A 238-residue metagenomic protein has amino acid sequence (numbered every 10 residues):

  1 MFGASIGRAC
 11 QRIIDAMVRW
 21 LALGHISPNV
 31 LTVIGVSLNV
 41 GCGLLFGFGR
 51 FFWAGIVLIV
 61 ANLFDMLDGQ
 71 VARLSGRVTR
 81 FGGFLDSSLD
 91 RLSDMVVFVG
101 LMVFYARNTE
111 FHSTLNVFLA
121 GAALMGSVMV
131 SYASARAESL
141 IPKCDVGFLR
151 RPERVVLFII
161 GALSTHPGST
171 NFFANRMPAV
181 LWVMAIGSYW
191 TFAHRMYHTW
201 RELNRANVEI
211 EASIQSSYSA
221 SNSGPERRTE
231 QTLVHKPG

Functional and structural regions predicted by a protein language model:
M1-G55, N62, V96-G238: Hydrophobic alpha-helical transmembrane segments
L63-S113: Hydrophobic, well-structured mid-protein blocks that either form specific transmembrane helices
